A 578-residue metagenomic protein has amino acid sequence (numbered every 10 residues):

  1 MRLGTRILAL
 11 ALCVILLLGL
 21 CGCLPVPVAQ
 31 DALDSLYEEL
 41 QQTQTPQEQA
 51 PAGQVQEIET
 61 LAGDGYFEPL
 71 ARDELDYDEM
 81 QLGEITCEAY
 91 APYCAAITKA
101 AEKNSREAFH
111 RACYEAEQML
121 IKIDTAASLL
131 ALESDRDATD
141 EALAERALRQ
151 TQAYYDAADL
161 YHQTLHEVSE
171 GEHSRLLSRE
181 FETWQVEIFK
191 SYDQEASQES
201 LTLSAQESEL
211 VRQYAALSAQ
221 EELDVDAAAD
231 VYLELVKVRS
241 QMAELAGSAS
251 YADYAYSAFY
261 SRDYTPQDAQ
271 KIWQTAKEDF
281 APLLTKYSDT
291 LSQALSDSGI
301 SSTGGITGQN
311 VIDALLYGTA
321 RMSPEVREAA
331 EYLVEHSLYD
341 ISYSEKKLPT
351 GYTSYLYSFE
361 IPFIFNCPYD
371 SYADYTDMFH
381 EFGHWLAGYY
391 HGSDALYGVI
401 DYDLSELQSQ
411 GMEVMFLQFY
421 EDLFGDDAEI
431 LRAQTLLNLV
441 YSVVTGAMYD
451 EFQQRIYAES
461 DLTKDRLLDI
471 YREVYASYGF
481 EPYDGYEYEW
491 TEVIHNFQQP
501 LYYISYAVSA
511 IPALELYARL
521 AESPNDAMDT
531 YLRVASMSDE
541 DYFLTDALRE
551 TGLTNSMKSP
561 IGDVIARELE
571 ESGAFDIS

Functional and structural regions predicted by a protein language model:
T5-C21: Sec-dependent N-terminal signal peptides
L18-L36: Sec-dependent signal peptide cleavage junction
L33-L40, T45-Q309: A well-structured
L61, V186, D263, M378 (+4 more regions): C-terminal, non-catalytic "cap/extension" segments appended to globular domains
K277-D279, I400-I430, Q434-L437, Y441 (+1 more regions): Post-HExxH zinc-binding segment in Zn-dependent metallohydrolases
G304-G305, Y339-I361: Catalytic zinc-binding patch centered on the HExxH motif and its immediate surroundings that defines zinc-dependent
F359, F363-M378: Short pre-active-site segment immediately N-terminal to the catalytic Zn-binding motif
G383-L396, M415: Catalytic Zn2+-binding segment of zinc metalloproteases
